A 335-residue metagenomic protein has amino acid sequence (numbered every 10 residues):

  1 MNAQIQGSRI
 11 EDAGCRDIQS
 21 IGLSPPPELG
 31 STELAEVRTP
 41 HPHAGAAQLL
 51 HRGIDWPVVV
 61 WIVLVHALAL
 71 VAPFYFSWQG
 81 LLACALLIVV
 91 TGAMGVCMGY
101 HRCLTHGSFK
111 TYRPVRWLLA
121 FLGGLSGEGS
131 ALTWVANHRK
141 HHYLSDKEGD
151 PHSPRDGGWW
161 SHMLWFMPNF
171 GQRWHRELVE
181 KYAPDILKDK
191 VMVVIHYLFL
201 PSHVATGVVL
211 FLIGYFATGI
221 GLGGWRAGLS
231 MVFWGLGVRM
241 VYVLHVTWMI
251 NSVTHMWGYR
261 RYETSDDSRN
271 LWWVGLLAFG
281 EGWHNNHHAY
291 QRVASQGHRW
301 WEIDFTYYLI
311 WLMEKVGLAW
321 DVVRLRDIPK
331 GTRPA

Functional and structural regions predicted by a protein language model:
M1-W248, V293-A335: Non-catalytic, topology-defining segments of multipass membrane proteins
A93, R102, E128, G275-N286: Pore-loop/selectivity-filter region of tetrameric P-loop cation channels
R102, S252, M256, H288: Catalytic glutamate of the conserved HExxH
A183-V191, W257-W283, A289-Y290: Active-site-proximal inter-transmembrane loops
V243-R261: C-terminal accessory segments of proteins
